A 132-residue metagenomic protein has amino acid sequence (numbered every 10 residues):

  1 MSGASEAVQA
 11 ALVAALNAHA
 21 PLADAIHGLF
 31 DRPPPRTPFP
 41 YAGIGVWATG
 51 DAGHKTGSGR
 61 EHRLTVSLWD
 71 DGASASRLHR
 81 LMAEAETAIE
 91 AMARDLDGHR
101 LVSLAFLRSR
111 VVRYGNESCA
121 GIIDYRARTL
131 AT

Functional and structural regions predicted by a protein language model:
M1-H54, A83, T87, M92-D97: Small/polar-rich, solvent-exposed N-terminal microdomains that initiate assembly or binding
S2-G3, G72, V112-G115: Charge-dense, low-complexity intrinsically disordered segments
A18, L22, T87-T132: Acidic-leaning, charged glycine-interspersed low-complexity segments
A25-A73, V102-S109, R126: Short, solvent-exposed beta-alpha or beta-beta edge segments that form flexible loop/patches at the rim of ligand
S58, R80-A83: "Short basic amphipathic alpha-helical interaction patches in structured regions
A73-R80: Short, conserved charged micro-motifs
